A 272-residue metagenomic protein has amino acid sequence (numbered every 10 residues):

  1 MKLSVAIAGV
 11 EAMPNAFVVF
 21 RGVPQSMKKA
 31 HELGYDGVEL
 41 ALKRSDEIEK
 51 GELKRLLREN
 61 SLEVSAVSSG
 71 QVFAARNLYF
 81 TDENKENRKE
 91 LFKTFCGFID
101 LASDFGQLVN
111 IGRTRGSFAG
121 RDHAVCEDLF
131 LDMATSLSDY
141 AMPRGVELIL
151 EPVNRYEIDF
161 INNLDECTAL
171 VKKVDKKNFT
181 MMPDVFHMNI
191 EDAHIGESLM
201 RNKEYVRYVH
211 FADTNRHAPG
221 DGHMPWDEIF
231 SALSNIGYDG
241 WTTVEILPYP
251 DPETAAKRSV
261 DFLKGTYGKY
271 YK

Functional and structural regions predicted by a protein language model:
M1-S103, K176, D261-K272: N-terminal pre-domain/capping segments
L3-I7, V38-L40, V64-S69, V109-I111 (+4 more regions): Hydrophobic faces of well-ordered beta-strands that scaffold small-molecule active sites in alpha/beta enzyme cores
A8-V10, A41-K43, S69-V72, T114-G116 (+4 more regions): Active-site beta-loop-alpha junctions enriched in small/polar residues
V10-F20, Y79-E86, R121, E157 (+4 more regions): Gly/Pro-rich active-site loop or hairpin
V19-R21, L78-T180, D192, Y270: Active-site acidic/histidine proton-transfer and metal-coordination neighborhood in alpha/beta enzyme cores
S26-M27, K50-K54, F95-I99, L131-S138 (+4 more regions): Generic structural signal for well-ordered alpha-helices, preferentially at hydrophobic/aromatic core positions
L33, D104-F105, E204, I236: Structural motif
G34, L62, V174-T180, R201-R207: Glycine-enriched alpha-helix->loop->beta-strand junction motifs that scaffold or abut catalytic
